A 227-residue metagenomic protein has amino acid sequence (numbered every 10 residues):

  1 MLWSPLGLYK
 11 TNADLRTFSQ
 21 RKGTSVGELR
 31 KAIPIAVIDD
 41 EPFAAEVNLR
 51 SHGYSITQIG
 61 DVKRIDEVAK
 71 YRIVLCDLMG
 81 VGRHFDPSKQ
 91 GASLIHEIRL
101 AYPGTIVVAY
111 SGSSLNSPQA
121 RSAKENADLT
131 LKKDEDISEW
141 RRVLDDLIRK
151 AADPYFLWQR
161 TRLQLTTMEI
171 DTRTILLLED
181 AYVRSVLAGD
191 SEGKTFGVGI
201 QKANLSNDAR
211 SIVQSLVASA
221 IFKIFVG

Functional and structural regions predicted by a protein language model:
S25-P42, N48-L49: Conserved acidic segment of CheY-like receiver
E41-A45, L78-F85, T105, S113-S117 (+1 more regions): Short acidic, S/G/P-rich loop/turn micro-motifs used as interaction or catalytic elements
L49-K70: A short, well-structured beta->alpha microelement
E67-Y102: Conserved phosphotransfer microenvironments
S93-L100, G104-Q119: A short, hydrophobic beta-strand element within the central beta-sheet of small alpha/beta folds
R121-K132: As written
D136-T172: Receiver (REC) domain switch/output surface
L157-G227: C-terminal output/effector regions of signal-responsive regulators
